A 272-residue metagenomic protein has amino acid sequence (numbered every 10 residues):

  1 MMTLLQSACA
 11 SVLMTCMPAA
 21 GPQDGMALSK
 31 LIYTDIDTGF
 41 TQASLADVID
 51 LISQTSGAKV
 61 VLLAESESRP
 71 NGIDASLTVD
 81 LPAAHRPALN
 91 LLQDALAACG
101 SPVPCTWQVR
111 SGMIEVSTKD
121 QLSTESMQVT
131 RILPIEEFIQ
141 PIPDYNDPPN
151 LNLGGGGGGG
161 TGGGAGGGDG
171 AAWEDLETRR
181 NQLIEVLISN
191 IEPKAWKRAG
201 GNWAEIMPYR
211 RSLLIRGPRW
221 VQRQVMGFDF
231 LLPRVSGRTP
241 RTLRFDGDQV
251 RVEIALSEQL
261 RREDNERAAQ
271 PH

Functional and structural regions predicted by a protein language model:
M1-T15: Bacterial N-terminal signal peptides
C9, C16, A20-H272: Outer membrane pore-forming secretion/assembly proteins and partners of Gram-negative envelopes
